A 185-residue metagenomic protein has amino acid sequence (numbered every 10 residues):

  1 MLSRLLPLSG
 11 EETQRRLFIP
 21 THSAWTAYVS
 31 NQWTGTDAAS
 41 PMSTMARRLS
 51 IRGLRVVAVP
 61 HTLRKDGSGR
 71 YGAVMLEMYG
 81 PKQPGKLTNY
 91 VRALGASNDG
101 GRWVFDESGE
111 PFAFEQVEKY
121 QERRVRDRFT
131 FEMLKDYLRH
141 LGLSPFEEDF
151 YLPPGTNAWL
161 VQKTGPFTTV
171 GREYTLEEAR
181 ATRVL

Functional and structural regions predicted by a protein language model:
M1-S43, R48-V57, T62-L87: Short, intrinsically disordered low-complexity segments
E77-L185: Long, compositionally biased intrinsically disordered terminal regions
